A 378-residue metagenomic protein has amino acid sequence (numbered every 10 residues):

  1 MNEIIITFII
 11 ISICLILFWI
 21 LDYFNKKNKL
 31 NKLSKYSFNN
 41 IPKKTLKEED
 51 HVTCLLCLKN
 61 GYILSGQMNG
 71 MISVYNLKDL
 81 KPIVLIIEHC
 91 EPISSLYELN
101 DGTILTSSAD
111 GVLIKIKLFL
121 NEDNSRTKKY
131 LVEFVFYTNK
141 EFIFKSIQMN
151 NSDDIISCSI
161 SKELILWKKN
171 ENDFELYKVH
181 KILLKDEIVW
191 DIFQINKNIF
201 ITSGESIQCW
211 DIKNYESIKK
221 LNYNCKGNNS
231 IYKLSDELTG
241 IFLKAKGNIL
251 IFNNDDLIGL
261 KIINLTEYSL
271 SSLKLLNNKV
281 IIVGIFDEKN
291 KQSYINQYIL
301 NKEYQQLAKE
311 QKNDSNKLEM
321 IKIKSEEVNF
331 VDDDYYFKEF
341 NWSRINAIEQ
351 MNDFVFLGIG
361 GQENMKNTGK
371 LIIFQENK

Functional and structural regions predicted by a protein language model:
K29-D50, Y130-L131, N329-Y336: A short helix->beta-strand "capping" segment at the edge of beta-propeller domains
K43-K47, P82-E88, R126, E133-N139 (+4 more regions): Short C-terminal beta-strands that terminate individual repeats in beta-propeller domains, predominantly WD40 blades
E49-L56, E91-Y97, K140-I147, D186-F193 (+3 more regions): Canonical WD40 repeat/beta-propeller blade segments in eukaryotic WD-repeat proteins
C57-N60, E98-D101, M149-S152, Q194-K197 (+3 more regions): Residue-level detector of Asp-centered blade-edge/turn motifs that repeat once per structural unit in beta-propeller
G66-N69, S107-D110, C158-S161, S203-E205 (+4 more regions): Conserved strand-to-loop turn within each blade of WD40 beta-propeller repeats
L77-L80, L118-N121, K169-N172, I212-Y215 (+3 more regions): Short loop/turn segments that connect beta-strands within beta-propeller blades
S343-K378: Blade-level signature of beta-propeller repeat domains, shared across WD40, Kelch, NHL, RCC1 and BNR/Asp-box propellers
